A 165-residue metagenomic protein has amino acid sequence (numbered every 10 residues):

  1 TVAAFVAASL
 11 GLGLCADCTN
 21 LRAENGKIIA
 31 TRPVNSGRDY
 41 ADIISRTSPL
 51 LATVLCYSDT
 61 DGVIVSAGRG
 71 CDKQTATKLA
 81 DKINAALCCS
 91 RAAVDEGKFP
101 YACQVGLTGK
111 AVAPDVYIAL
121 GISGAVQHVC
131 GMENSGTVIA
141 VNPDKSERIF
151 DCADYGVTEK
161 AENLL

Functional and structural regions predicted by a protein language model:
T1-L165: N-terminal glycine-rich FAD/FM-binding segment characteristic of electron-transfer flavoproteins
